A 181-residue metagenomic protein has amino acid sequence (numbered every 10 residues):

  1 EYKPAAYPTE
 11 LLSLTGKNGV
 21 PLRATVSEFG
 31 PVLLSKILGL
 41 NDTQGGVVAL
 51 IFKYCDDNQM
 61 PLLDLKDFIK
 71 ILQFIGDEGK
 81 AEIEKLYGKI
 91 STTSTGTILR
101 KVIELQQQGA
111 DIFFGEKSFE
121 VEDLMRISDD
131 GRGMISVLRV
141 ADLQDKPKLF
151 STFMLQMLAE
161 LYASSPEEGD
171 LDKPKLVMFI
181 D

Functional and structural regions predicted by a protein language model:
E1-D181: P-loop NTPase motor domains
